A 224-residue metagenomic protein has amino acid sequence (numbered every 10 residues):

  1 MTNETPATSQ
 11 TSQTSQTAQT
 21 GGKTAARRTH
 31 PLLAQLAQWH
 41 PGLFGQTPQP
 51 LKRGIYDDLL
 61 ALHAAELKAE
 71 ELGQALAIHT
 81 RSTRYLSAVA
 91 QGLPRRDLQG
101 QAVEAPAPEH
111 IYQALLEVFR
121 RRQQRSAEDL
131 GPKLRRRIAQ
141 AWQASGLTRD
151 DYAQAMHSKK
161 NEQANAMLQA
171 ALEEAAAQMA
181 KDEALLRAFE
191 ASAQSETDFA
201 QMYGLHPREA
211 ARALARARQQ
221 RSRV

Functional and structural regions predicted by a protein language model:
T2-G73, A77, R81, L86-R95 (+2 more regions): N-terminal, leucine/charged-rich tether regions that mediate assembly and partner docking in large macromolecular
D57, L186, T197: Residues within the helices of the helix-turn-helix
L59, Y152, D198-Q201: Short alpha-helical "recognition helix" segments of helix-turn-helix
A65-A69, T197-R216: Short, basic interhelical loop/turn and adjoining N-cap of the next helix at nucleic-acid- or acidic-partner-contacting
E71, H157-K181: Short, Lys/Arg-enriched anionic-surface-contact patches
L98-Q154: General nucleic-acid-binding
A176-A193: Short, amphipathic alpha-helical "recognition" segments used to contact nucleic acids or chromatin
Q178, A211-V224: Short, solvent-exposed alpha-helical "recognition" segments
